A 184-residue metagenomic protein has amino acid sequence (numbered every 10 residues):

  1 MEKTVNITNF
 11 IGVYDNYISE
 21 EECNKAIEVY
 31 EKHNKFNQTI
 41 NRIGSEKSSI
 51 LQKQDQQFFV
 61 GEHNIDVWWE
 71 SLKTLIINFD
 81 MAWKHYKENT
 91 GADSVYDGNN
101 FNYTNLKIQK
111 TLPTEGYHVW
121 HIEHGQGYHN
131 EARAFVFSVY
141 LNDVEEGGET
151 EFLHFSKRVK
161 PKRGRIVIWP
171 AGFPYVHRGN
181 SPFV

Functional and structural regions predicted by a protein language model:
M1-I166, P174-V184: Fe(II)/2-oxoglutarate oxygenase catalytic core
